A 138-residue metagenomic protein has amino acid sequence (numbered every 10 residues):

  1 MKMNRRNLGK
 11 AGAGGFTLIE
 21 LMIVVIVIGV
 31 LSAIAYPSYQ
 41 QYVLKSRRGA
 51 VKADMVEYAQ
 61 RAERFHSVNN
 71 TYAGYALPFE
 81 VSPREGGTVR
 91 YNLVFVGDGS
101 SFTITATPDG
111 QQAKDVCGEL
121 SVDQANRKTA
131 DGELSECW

Functional and structural regions predicted by a protein language model:
M1-F16: N-terminal leader/signal peptides at the extreme start of proteins
K2, S67-W138: Periplasmic/extracellular, small/polar-rich flexible segments of pilin-like filament-forming proteins
A13, V25, S101: Short coil/loop residues immediately preceding or within conserved phosphate-binding loops of NTP-utilizing enzyme
G14, I19-I23, L44: Internal alpha-helical transmembrane segments of multi-pass membrane proteins, especially GPCRs
L21-S38: Alpha-helical hydrophobic helix detector
A35, Y42, A62: Conserved alpha-helical elements of the SDR catalytic core
Q40, L44-M55: Membrane-proximal amphipathic alpha-helices that sit immediately adjacent to an N-terminal transmembrane/signal-anchor
D54-N69: N-terminal alpha-helical signal peptides/signal-anchor transmembrane segments
